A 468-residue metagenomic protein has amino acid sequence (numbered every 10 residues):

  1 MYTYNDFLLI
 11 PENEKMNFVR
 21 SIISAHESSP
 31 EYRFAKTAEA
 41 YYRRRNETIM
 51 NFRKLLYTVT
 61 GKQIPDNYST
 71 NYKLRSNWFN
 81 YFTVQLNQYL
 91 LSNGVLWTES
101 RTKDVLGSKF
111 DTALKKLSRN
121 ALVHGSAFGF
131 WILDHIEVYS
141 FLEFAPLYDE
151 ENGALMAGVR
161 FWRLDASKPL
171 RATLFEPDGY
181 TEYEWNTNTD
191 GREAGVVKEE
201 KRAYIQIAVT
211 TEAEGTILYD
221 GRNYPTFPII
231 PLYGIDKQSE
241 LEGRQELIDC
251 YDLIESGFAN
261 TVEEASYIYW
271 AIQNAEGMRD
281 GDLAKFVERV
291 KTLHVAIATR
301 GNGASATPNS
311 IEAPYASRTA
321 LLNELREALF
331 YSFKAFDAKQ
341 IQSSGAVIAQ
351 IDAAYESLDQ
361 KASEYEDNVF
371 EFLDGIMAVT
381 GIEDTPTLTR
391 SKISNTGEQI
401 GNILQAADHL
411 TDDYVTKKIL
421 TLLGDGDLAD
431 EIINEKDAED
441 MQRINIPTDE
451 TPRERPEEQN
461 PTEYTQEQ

Functional and structural regions predicted by a protein language model:
M1-I136, E457-E458, T462-Q468: Extended, helix-rich architectural segments
R20-I23, T83, V287, L373 (+2 more regions): Residue-level detector of alpha-helical secondary structure
N80-Q88, V123-A127, Q245-Y267, D374 (+1 more regions): Short, hydrophobic/amphipathic alpha-helical patches that form generic packing surfaces within helical domains
W97-K103, A304-T307, I351: A short, surface-exposed helix-loop junction/capping segment
F110-T112, R119-H124, F128-F130, Y139 (+6 more regions): C-terminal charged interaction modules
S118, L122-H124, F128-I229: Extended, regular secondary-structure scaffolds
T211-S344: Extended, charged amphipathic alpha-helical segments
L293, A316-Q468: C-terminal helix-loop subdomains that flank or include functional centers
